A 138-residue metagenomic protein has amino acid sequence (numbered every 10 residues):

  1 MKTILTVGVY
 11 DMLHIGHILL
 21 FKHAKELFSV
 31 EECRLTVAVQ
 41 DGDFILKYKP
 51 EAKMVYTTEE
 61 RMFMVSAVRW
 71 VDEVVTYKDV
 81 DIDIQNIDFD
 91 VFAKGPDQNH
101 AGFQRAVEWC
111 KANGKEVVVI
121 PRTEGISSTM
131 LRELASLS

Functional and structural regions predicted by a protein language model:
M1-S138: Nucleotidyltransferase catalytic core that binds NTPs
